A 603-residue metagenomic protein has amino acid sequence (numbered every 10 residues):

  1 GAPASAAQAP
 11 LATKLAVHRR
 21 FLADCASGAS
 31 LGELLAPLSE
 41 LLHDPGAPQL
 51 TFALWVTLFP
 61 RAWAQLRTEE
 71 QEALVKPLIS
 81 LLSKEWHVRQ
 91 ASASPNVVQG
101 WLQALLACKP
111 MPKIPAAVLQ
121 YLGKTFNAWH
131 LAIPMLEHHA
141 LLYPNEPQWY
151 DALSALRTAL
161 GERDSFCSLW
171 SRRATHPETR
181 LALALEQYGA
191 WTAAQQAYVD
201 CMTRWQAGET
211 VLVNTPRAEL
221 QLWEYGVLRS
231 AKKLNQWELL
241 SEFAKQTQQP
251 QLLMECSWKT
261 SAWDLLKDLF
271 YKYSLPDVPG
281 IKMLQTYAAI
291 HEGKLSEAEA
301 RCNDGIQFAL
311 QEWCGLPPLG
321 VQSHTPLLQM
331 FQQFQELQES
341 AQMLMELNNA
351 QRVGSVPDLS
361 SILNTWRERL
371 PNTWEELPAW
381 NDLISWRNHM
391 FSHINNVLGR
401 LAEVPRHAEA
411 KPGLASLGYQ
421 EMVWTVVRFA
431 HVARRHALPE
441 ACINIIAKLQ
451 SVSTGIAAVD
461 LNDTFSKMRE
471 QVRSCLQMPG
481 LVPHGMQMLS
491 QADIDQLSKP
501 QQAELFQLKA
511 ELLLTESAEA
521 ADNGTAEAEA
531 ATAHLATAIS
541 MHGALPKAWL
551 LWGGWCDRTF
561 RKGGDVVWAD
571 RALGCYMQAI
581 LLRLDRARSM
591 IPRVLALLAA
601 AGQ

Functional and structural regions predicted by a protein language model:
G1-W170, A174-Q603: Long alpha-helical scaffold regions
